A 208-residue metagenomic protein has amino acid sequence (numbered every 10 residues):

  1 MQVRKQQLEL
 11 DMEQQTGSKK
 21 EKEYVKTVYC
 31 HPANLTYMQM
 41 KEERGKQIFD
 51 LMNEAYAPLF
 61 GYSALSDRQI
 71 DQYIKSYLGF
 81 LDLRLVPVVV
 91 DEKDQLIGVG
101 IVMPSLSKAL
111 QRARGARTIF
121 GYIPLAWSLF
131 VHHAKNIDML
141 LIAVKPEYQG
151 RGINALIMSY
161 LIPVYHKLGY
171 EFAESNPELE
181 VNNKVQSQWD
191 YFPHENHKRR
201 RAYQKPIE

Functional and structural regions predicted by a protein language model:
M1-L35, R201-I207: Acyl-donor-binding surface of acyltransferase catalytic domains
M1-Q2, Q188-R199: Conserved acetyl-CoA-binding loop of GNAT-fold acetyltransferases
E9, V144-Q149, S175-V185: Conserved beta-strand-loop-alpha-helix junction that forms the acyl-donor binding cleft
M38-A143: A conserved beta-strand-loop-helix scaffold within acyl/acetyltransferase catalytic domains
F80, D91-Q95, V131, P163-E171 (+1 more regions): Secondary-structure transition/capping motifs at alpha-helix termini and the adjoining loop/turn into the next element
N136, L140-V144, Q149-P163, Y191: Conserved acetyl-CoA-binding loop-helix of GNAT-fold acetyltransferases
N136-I137, Y165-L179, W189: Conserved GNAT acetyl-CoA-binding A-motif
S175, R199-R201: Long, positively charged, glycine-interspersed low-complexity recognition regions
